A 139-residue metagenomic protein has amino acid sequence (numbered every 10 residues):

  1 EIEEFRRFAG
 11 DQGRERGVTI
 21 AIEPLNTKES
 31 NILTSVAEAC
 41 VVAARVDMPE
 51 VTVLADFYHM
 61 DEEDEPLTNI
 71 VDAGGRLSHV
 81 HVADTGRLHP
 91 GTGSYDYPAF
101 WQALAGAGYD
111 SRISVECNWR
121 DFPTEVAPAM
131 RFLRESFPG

Functional and structural regions predicted by a protein language model:
E1-T52, E62: Active-site acidic/histidine proton-transfer and metal-coordination neighborhood in alpha/beta enzyme cores
R7-E15, A44-D47, T68-L77, P98-Y109: Acidic (Asp/Glu)-rich catalytic clusters
I20-I22, V51-A55, S78-V82, S111-V115: Hydrophobic faces of well-ordered beta-strands that scaffold small-molecule active sites in alpha/beta enzyme cores
P24-K28, F57-H59, D84-G86, W119-D121: Active-site-proximal loop/turn and secondary-structure-junction residues that shape catalytic pockets, frequently
K28-V46, D61-G74, G91-S94, T124-R131: Distinct, well-ordered alpha-helical segments
R76-H89, G106: A short, conserved beta-to-alpha structural element at the edge of catalytic cores that scaffolds binding
S114-E125: A short, acidic, flexible beta-alpha connecting loop/helix-capping segment that sits on the rim of active
E135-G139: Generic C-terminal helix-cap and adjacent flexible tail
